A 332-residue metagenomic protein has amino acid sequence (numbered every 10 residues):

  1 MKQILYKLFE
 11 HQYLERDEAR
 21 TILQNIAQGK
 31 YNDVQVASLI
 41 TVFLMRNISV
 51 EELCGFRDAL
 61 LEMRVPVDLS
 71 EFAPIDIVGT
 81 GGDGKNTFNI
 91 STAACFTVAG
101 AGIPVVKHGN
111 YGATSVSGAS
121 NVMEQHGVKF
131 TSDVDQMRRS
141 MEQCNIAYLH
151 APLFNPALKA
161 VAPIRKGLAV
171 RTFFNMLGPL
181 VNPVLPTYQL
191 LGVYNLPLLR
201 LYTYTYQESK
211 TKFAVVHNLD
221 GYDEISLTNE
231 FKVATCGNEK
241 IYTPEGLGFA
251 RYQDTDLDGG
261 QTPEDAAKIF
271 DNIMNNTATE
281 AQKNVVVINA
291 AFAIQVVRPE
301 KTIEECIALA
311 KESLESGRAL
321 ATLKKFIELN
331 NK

Functional and structural regions predicted by a protein language model:
M1-T87, A101, V105, Y252-L257 (+4 more regions): Acidic, glycine/proline-rich low-complexity segments that act as flexible tails and inter-domain linkers
K7, A59, V65, T87 (+2 more regions): Glycine-rich anion-binding loops and their surrounding alpha/beta cores
T21, G55, A93-F96, P163 (+1 more regions): Alpha-helical scaffolding segments of alpha/beta enzyme cores, especially the outer helices of TIM-barrel or partial
S38, A93-T97, V285, N289-F292: Short amphipathic alpha-helical face segments that pack within enzyme cores and frequently flank/anchor catalytic
I40, F88-C144: A glycine-rich phosphate/pyrophosphate-binding beta-strand-loop-alpha-helix module
G79-G84, G109-S115, F154, L219-D220: Acidic, glycine-rich active-site loops and adjacent beta-strand->loop/helix elements that engage anionic groups
